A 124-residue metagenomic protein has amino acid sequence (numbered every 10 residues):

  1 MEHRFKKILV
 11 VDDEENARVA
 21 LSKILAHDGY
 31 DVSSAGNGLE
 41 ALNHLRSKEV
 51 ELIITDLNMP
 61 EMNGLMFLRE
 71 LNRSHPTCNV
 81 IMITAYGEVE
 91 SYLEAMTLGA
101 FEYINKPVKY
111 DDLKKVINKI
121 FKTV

Functional and structural regions predicted by a protein language model:
E15-S33: Two-component/phosphorelay signaling modules centered on CheY-like receiver
N37-E40, N63-M66: Acidic catalytic/metal-coordinating carboxylates
K48-I54: Active-site beta3 strand of CheY-like receiver
M59: Receiver (REC) domain active-site loop signature in two-component systems and cognate sites in sensor histidine kinases
Y86-G87, L98: Short, conserved "switch-loop" micro-motifs in signal-transduction and mechanochemical regulators
E90, V108-N118: C-terminal output helix
